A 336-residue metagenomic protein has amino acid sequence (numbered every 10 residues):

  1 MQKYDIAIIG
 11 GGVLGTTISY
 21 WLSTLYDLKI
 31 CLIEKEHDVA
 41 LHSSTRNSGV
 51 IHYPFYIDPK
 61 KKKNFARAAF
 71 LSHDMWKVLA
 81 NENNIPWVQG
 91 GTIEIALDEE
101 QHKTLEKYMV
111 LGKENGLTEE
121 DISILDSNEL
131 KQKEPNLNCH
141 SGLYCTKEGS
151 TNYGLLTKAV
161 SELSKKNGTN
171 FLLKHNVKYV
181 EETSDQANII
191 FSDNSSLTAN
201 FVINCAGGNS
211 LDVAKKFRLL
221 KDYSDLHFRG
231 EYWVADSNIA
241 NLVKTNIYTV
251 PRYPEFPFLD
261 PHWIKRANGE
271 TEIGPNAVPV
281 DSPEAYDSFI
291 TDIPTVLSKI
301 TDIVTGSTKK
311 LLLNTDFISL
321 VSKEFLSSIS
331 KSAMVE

Functional and structural regions predicted by a protein language model:
Q2-L14, C31: Beta1/beta-strand and adjacent pyrophosphate-binding region of the FAD-binding site in flavoprotein oxidoreductases
T17, V180-P294: Flavin-dependent oxidoreductases
S19, S23-T24, L163: Gly/Ala-rich phosphate-binding loop of Rossmann-like dinucleotide-binding domains, activating on the conserved
S23-T45: Glycine-rich FAD pyrophosphate-binding loop
G49-N128, K133, D260-P261, E270 (+2 more regions): Dinucleotide-binding Rossmann-like beta1-alpha1 core, especially the glycine-rich loop that anchors the ADP
K60, N64-F70, I95-L105, L143-L163 (+2 more regions): Short beta-strand to alpha-helix junction loop
L143-F201: Helical element adjacent to the flavin cofactor pocket in flavoenzyme catalytic cores
T271, N276-E336: Contiguous C-terminal substrate-recognition/catalytic subdomains in enzyme active sites
